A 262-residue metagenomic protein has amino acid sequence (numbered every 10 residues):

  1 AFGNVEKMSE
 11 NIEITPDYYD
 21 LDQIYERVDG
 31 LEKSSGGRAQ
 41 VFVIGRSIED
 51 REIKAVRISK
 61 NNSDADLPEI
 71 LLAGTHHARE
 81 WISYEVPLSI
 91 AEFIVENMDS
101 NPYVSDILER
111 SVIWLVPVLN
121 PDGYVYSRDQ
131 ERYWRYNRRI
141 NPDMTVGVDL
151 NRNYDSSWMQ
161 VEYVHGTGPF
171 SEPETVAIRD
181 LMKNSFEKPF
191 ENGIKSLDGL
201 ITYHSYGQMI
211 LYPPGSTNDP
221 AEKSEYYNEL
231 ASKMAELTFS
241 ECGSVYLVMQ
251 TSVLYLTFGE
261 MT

Functional and structural regions predicted by a protein language model:
A1-I12: Extreme N-terminal flexible tails
N11-Y19, H76-R79, V161-G168, N218-P220: Second-shell loop/turn segments in exported
P16-I70, Y133-Y136, P142: Soluble metallo-hydrolase cores and metallopeptidase-like ectodomains found primarily in the secretory/periplasmic
D29, K33, A91-S100, N120 (+2 more regions): Sec-exported extracytoplasmic/periplasmic mature domains
S35, S47-D50, S63-D66, D106-S111 (+3 more regions): Extracellular/periplasmic catalytic domains that process cell-envelope and extracellular macromolecules
Q40-G45, E52-R57, E69-A73, R79-S83 (+6 more regions): Structural recognition of the beta-strand scaffold that forms the well-ordered cores of secreted hydrolase catalytic
I82-S127: Short helix-loop-beta-strand segments that form the rim/entrance of peptidase-like active sites
W134-T262: Metallocarboxypeptidase
